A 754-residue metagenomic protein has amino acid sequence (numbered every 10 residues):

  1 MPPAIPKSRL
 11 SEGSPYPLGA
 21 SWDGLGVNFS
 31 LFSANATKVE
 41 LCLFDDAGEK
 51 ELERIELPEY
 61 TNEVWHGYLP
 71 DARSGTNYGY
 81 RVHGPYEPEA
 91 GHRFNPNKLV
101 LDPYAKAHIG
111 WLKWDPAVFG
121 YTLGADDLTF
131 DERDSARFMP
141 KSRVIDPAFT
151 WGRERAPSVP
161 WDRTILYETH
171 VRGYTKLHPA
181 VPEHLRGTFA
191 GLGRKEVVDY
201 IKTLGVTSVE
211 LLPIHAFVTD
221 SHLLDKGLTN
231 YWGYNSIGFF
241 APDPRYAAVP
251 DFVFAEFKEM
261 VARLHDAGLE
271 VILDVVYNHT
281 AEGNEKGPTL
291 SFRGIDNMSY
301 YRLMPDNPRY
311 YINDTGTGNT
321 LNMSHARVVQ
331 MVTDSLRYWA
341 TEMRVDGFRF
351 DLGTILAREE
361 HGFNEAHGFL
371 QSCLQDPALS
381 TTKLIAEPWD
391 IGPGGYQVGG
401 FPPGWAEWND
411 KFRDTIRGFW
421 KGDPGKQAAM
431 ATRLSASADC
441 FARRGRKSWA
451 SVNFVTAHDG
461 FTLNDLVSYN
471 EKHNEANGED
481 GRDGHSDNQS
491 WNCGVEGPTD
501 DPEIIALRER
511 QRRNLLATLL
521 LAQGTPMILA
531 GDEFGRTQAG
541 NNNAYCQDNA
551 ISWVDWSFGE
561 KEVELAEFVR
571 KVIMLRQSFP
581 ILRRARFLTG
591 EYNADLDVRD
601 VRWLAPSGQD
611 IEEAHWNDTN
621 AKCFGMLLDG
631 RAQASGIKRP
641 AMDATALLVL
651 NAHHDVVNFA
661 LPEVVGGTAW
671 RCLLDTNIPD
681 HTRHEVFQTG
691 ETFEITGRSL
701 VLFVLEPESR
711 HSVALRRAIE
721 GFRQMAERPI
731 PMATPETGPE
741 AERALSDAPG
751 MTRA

Functional and structural regions predicted by a protein language model:
M1-R163, Y167, R172, T499 (+3 more regions): Carbohydrate-interacting/catalytic domains
L31, Y80, T169, I201 (+11 more regions): Conserved, mostly hydrophobic/aromatic
S33, E59-T61, D71-R73, G84 (+20 more regions): Short, flexible loop/turn elements at secondary-structure junctions
T76, G84-Y86, G173-Y174, H178 (+18 more regions): A generic secondary-structure signal for well-formed alpha-helical elements
V82-T150, S221-T229, Y234-N235, A267 (+3 more regions): Core domains of carbohydrate- and sulfate-ester-processing enzymes
S135, H170-V345, L352-A378, G395 (+1 more regions): Substrate-binding/active-site clefts of carbohydrate-active enzymes
I165-E168, S208-L211, G238-F240, G347-R349 (+7 more regions): Structural recognition of the beta-strand scaffold that forms the well-ordered cores of secreted hydrolase catalytic
R344, E359, E365-A530, F534-G535 (+8 more regions): Conserved alpha/beta catalytic core and glycan-binding cleft of carbohydrate-active enzymes
